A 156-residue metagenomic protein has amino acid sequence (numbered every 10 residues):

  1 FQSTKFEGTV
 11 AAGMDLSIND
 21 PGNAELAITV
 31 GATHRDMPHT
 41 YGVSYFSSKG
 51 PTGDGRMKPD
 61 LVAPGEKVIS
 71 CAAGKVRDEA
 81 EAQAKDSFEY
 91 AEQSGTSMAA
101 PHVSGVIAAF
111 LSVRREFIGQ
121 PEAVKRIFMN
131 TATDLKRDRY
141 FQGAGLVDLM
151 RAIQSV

Functional and structural regions predicted by a protein language model:
F1-E25, G31-K58, S70-A91, E116 (+1 more regions): Active-site-adjacent substrate-recognition loops and nearby beta-strands within hydrolase catalytic domains
A12, L16, E25, R56 (+5 more regions): Conserved active-site and cofactor/substrate-binding residues in soluble primary-metabolism enzymes
L61: Acidic/His- and Gly-rich active-site-bordering loop/insert found across diverse amide/peptide-bond hydrolases
G65-Y140: Hydrolase catalytic cores
L149-V156: Secreted peptidase-domain scaffold signal
